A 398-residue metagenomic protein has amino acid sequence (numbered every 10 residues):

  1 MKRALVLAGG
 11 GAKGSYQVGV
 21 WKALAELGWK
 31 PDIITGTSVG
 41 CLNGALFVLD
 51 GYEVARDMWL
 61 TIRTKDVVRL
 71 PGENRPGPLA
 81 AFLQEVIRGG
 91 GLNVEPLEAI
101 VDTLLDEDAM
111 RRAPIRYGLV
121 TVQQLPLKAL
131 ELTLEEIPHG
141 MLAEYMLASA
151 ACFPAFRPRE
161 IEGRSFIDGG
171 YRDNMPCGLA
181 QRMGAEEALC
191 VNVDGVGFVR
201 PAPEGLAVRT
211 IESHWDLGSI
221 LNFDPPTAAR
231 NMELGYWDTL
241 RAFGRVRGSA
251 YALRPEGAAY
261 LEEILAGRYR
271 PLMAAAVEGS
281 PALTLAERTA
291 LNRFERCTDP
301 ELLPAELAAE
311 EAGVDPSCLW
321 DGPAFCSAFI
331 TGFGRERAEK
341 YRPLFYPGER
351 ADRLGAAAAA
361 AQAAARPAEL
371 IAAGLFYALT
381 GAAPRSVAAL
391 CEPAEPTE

Functional and structural regions predicted by a protein language model:
M1-T37, A45-E398: Patatin-like phospholipase
